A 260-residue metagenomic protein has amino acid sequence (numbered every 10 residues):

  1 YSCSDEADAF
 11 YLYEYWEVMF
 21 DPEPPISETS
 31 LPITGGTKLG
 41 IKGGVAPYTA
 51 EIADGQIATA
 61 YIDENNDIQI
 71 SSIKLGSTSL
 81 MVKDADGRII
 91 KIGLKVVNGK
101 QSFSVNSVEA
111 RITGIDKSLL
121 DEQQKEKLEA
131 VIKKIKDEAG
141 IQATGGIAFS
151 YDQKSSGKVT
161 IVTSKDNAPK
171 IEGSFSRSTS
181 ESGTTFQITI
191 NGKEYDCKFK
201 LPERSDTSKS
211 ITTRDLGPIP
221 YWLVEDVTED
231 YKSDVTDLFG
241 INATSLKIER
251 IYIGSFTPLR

Functional and structural regions predicted by a protein language model:
S4-P258: Extracytoplasmic soluble-region selector
